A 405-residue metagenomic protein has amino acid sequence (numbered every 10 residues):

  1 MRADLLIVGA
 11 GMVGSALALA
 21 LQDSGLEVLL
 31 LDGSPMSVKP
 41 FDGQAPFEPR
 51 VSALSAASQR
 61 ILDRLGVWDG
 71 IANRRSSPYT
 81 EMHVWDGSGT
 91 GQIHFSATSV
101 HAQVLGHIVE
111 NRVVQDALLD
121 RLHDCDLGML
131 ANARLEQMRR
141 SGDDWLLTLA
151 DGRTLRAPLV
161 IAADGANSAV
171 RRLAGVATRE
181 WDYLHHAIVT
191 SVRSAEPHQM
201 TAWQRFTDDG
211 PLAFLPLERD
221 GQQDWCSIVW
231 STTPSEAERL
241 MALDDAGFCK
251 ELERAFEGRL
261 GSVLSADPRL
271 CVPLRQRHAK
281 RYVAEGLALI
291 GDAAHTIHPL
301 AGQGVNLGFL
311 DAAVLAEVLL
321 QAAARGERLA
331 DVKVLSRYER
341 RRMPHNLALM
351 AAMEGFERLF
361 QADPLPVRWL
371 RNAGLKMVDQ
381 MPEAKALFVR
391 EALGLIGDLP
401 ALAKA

Functional and structural regions predicted by a protein language model:
M1, I71-L173, W181-H186: Conserved N-terminal helical subregion
A3-L30: N-terminal Rossmann-like FAD-binding beta1-loop-alpha1 element of flavoenzymes
V13, M36, N167: Conserved Rossmann-like nucleotide-cofactor binding loop
Q22-P49: Glycine-rich FAD pyrophosphate-binding loop
P46-G87: N-terminal FAD cofactor-binding segment of flavoenzymes
L62, D144, V160-S262, A266-R269: Conserved FAD-binding catalytic core of PHBH/FMO-like flavoproteins
E236-A330: FAD/FMN-dependent oxidoreductases across multiple families
E317-A405: C-terminal helical "tail/cap" subdomain of flavin- and related membrane-associated enzymes
